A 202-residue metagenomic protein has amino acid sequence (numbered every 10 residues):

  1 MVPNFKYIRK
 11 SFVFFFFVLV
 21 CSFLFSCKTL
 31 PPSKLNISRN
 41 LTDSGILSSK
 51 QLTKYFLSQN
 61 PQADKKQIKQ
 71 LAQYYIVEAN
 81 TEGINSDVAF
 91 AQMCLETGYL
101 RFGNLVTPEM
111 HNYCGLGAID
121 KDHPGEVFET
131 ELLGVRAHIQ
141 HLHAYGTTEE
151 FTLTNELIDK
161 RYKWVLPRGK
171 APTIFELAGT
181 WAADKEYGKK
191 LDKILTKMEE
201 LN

Functional and structural regions predicted by a protein language model:
V2-F5, K28-N202: Catalytic cores of secreted/periplasmic lytic hydrolases that degrade extracellular macromolecules
P3-V13: Bacterial N-terminal signal peptides that target proteins for export
F14-F23: Bacterial N-terminal signal peptides
